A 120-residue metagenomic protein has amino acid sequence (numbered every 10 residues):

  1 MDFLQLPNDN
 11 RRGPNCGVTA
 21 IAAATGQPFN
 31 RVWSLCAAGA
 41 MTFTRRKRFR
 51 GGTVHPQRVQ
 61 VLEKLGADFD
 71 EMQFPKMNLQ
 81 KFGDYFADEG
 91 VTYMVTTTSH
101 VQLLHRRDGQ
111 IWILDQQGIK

Functional and structural regions predicted by a protein language model:
M1-R48, K64-L65: Active-site nucleophile-adjacent alpha helix/oxyanion-hole segment immediately C-terminal to the catalytic cysteine
A40-S99, H105-G118: Conserved active-site-adjacent core of cysteine acyl-enzyme catalytic domains
